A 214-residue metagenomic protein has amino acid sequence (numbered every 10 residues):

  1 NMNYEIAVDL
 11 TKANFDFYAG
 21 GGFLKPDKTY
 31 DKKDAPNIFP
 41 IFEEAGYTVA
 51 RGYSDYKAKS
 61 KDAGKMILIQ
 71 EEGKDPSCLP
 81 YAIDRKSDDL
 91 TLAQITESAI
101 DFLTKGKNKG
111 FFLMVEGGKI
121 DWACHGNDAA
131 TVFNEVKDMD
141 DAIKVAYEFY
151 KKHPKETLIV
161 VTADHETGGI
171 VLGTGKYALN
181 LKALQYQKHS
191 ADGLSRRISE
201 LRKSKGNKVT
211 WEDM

Functional and structural regions predicted by a protein language model:
N1-M214: A post-motif C-terminal structural segment
